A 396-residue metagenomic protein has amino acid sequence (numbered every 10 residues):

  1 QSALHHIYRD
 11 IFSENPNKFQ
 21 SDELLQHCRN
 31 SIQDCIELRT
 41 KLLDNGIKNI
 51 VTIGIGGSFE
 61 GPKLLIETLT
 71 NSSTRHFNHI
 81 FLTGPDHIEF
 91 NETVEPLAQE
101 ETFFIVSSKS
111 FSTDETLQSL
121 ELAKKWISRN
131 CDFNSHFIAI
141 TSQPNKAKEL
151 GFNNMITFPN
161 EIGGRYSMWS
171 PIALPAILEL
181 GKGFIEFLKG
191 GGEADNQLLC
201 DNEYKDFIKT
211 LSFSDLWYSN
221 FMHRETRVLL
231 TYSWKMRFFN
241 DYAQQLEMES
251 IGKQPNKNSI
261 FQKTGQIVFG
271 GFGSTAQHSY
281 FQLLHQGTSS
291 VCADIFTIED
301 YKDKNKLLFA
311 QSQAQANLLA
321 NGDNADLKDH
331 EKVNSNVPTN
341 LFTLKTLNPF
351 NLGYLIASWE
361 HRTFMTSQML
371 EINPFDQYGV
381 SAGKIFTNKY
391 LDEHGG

Functional and structural regions predicted by a protein language model:
Q1-D44, F309-Q315, L319-D323, K332 (+1 more regions): Extended, charge-enriched "interface" segments that sit outside catalytic cores
S2-R9, I47-I50, T102, T339: A common structural microfeature
P16-T40, L65-E67, N71-F103: Glycine-rich oxoanion-binding loops at beta->alpha junctions
I36-I50, N154-T157: Short, hydrophobic/aliphatic alpha-helical segments
K48-S58: Carboxylate/His-rich catalytic cores and anion/metal-binding grooves
I53, L64, S72, P85-D86 (+1 more regions): A SIS-like phosphosugar-recognition module
S58-G61, L65: Conserved beta/loop motifs at nucleotide-recognition and modification sites
